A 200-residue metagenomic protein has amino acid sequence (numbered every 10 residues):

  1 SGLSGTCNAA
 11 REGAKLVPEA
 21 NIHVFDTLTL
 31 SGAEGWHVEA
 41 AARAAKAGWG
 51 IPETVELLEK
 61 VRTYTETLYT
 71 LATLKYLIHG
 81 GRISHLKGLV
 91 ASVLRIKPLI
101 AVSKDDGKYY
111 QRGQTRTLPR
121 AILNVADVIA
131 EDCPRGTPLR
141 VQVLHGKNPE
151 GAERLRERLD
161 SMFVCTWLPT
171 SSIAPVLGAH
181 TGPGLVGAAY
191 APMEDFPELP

Functional and structural regions predicted by a protein language model:
G2-H23, T29-P200: Mixed-charge interfacial surface used for oligomerization/domain docking and macromolecular partner engagement
